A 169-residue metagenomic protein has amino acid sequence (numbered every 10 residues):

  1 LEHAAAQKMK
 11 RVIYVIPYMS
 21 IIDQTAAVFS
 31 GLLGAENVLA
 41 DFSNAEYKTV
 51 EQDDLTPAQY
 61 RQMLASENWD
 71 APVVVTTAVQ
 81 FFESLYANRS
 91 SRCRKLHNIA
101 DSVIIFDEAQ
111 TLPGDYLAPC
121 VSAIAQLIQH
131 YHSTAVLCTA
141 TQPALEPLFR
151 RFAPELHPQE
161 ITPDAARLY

Functional and structural regions predicted by a protein language model:
L1: Walker A/P-loop
K8-L33, V38-E46, A144-E146: Conserved Walker A/P-loop ATP-binding site and its immediately adjacent core in helicase/helicase-like ATPase domains
M9-K10, G34-N37, A100-S102, Y131-S133 (+1 more regions): Short glycine-/polar-rich loops that comprise or flank the Walker A/P-loop and associated switch/sensor motifs
F29-L32, S90-S91, L148-E155: Short secondary-structure boundary/capping segments
L33-Y86: Inter-Walker segment of RecA-like/P-loop motor cores
V74, A78-F82, S90-H130, A135: SF2 helicase catalytic motif II
T141-Y169: Interdomain hinge/linker at the junction between the two RecA-like core domains of SF2 helicases
